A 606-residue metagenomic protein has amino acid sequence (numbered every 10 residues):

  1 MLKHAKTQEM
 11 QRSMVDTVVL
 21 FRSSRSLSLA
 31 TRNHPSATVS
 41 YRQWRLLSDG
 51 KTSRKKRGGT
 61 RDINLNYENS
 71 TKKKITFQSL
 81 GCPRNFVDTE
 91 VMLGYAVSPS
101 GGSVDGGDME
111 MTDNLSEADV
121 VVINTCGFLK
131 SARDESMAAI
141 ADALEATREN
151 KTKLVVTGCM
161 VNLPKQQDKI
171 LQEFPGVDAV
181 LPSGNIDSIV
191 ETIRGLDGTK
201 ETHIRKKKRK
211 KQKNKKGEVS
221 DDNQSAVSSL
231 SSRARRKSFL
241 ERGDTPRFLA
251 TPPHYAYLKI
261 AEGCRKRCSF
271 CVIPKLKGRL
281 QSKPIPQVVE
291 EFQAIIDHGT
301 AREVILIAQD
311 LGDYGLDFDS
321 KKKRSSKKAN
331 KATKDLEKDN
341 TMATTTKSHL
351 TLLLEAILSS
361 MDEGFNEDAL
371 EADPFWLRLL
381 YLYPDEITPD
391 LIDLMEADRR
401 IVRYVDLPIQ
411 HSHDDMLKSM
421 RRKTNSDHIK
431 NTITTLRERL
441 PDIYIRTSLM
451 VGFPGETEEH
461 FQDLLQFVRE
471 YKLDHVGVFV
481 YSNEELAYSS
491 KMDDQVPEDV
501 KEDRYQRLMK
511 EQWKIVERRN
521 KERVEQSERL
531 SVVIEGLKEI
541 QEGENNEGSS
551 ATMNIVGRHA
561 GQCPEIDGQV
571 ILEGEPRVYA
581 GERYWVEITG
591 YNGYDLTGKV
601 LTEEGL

Functional and structural regions predicted by a protein language model:
M1-K51: N-terminal mitochondrial targeting presequence
F21, A30, S40-D313, K321 (+8 more regions): Proteins enriched for Cys/Gly/acidic motifs involved in redox and nucleic-acid/cofactor modification
I63-L65, K491-L606: Terminal RNA-binding accessory module
L154-V156, L163-K165, I296-F461: Conserved SAM/AdoMet-binding glycine-rich loop
T251-H254, C264-K266, T300, I401 (+8 more regions): Short flexible coil/turn linkers enriched for glycine and charged/polar residues that connect secondary-structure
A308, Y381, I409-H411, V480 (+2 more regions): Flexible glycine-/small-residue-rich
L391-I392, L464, L572-G574: Short beta-alpha junctions and helix-cap segments that line functional grooves
L407, S448, V468, V476 (+3 more regions): Hydrophobic, well-ordered secondary-structure elements that form the walls of internal hydrophobic environments
